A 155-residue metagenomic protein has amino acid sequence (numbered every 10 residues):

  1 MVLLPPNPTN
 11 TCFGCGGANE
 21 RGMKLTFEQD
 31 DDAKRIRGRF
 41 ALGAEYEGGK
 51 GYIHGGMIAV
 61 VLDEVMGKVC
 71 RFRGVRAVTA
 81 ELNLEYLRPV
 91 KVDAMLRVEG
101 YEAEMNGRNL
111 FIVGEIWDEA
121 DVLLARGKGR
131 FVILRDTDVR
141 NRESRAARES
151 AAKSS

Functional and structural regions predicted by a protein language model:
M1-P5, V90-V92, A103-S155: HotDog/MaoC-like acyl-thioester-processing domains
M1-R39, G43-A44, A147, A152-S155: Non-catalytic linker/capping segments at the edges of enzyme domains
K24, R37-R39, E81, V113 (+1 more regions): Well-ordered beta-strand positions in beta-sheet-rich domains
E28-D30, Y101-M105: Short beta-strand micro-motifs enriched in acidic
R35, Y52-A77: Active-site helix/loop of acyl-thioester processing domains in fatty-acid/polyketide metabolism, spanning hotdog-fold
L42-G56: Short histidine-centered catalytic/ligand-binding loop motif
V65-R97, E102, K128: Hydrophobic beta-strand-centered segment that forms part of the acyl-chain substrate-binding groove
